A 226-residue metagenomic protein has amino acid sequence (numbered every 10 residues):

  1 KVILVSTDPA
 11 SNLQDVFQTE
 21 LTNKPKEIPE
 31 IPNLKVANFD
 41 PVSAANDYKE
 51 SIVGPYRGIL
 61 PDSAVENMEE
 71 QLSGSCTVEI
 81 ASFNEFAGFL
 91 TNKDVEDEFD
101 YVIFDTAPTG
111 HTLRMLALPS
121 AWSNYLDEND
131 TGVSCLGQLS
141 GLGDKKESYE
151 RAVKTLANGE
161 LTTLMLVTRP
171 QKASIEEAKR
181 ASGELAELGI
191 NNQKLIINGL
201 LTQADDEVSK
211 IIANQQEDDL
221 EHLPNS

Functional and structural regions predicted by a protein language model:
V2-P170, S174, K194-I196, P224: Flexible phosphate-sensing "switch/lid" loops adjacent to ATP/NTP-binding sites across phosphate-transfer
V153, A157-S226: C-terminal lobe/tail of nucleotide-utilizing enzymes
